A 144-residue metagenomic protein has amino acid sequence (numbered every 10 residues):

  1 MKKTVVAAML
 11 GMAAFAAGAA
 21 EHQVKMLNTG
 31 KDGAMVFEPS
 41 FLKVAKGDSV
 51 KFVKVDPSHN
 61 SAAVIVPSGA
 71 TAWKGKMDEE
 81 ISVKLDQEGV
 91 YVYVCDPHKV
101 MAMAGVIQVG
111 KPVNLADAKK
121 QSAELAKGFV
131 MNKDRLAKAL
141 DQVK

Functional and structural regions predicted by a protein language model:
K2-A8: Sec-dependent signal peptide recognition, specifically the positively charged N-region followed immediately by
A14-A17: N-terminal signal peptide c-region/cleavage motif recognized by signal peptidases
A19-K144: Extracytoplasmic copper-binding redox domains, predominantly the cupredoxin/blue-copper superfamily
